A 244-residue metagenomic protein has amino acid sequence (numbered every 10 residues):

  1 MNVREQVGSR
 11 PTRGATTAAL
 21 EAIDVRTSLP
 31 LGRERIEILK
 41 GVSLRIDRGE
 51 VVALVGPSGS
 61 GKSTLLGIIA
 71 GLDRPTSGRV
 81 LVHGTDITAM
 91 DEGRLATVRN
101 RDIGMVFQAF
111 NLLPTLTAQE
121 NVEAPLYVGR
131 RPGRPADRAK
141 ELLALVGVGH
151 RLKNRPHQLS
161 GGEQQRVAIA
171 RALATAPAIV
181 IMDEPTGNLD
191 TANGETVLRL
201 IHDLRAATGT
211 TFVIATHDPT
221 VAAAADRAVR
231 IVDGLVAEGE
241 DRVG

Functional and structural regions predicted by a protein language model:
M1-S28, A237-G244: ABC-family P-loop ATPase nucleotide-binding domain
A18-I231: ABC family nucleotide-binding domain
A228-E240: H-loop (His-switch) and adjacent beta-strand-loop-beta switch element of ABC-type ATPase nucleotide-binding domains
